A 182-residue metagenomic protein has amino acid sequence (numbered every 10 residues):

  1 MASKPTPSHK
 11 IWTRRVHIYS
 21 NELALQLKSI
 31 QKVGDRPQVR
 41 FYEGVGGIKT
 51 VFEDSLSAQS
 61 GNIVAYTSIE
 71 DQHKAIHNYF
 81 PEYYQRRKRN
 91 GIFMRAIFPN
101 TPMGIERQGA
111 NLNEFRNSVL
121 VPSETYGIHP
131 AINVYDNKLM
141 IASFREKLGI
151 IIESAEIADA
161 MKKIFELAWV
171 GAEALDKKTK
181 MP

Functional and structural regions predicted by a protein language model:
A2-G91: PLD-like (HKD) phosphodiesterase/transphosphatidyltransferase domain
N78-P182: PLD/PLD-like phosphodiesterase catalytic module centered on the HKD motif
